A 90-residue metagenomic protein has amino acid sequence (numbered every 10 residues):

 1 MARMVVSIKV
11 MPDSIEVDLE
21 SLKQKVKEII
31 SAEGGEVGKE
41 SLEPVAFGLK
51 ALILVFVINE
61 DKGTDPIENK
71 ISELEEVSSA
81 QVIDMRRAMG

Functional and structural regions predicted by a protein language model:
M1-G90: Long, contiguous binding/interaction regions
